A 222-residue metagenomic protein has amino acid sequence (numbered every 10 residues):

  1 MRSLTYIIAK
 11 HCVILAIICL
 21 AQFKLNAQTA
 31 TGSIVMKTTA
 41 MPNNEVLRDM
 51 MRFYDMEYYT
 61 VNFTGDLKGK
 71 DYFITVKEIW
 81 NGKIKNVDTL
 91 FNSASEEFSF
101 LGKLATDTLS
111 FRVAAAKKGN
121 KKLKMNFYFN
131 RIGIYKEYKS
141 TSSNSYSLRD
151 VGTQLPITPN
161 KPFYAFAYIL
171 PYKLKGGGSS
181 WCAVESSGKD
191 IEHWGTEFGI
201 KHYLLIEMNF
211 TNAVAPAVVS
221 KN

Functional and structural regions predicted by a protein language model:
M1-S33: Bacterial Sec-dependent N-terminal signal peptides
Q28-N92, E96: Start-of-domain marker
R52-D55, D66-K68, K103-A105, G119 (+2 more regions): Solvent-exposed loop and beta-edge segments used for protein-protein assembly and interaction
M56-T60, T108, Y203: Intrinsic-disorder/low-complexity, polar/charged segments enriched in Ser/Thr/Lys/Arg/Asp/Glu/Gln
L67-S145: Structured domain cores in non-transmembrane regions
N120-F210: Mature extracytoplasmic/lumenal regions of exported proteins
M208-V218: A recurrent domain-boundary module in secreted/ectodomain proteins
S220-N222: Short, solvent-exposed mixed-charge patches
